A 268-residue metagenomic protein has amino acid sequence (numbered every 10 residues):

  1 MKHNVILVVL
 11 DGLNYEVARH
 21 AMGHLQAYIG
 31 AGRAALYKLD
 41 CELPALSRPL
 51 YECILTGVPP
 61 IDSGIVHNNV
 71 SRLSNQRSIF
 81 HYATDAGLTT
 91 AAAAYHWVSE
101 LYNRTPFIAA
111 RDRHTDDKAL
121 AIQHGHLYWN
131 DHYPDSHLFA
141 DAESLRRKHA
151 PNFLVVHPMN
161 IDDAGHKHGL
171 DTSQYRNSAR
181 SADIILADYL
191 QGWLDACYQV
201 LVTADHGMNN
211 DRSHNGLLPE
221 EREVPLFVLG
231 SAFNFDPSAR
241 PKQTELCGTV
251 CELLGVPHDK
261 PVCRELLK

Functional and structural regions predicted by a protein language model:
M1-K268: Feature captures the catalytic ectodomains and active-site-proximal regions of enzymes that hydrolyze or transfer
